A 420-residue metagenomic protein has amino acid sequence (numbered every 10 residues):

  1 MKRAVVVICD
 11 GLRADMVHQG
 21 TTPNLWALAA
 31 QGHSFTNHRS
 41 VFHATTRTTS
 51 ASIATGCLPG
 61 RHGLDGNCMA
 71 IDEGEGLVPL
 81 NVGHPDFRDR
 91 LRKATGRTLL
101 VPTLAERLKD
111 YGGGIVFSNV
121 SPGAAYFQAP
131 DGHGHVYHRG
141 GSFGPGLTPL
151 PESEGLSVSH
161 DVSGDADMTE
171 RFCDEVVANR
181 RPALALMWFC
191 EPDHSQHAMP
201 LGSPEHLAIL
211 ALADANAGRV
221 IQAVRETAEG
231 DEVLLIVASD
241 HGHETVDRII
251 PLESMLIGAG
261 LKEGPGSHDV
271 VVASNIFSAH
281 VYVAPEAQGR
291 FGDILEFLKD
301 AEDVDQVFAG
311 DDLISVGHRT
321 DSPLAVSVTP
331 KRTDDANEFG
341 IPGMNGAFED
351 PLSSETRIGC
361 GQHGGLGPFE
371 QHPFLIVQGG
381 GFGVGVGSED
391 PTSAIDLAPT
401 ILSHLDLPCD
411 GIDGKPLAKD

Functional and structural regions predicted by a protein language model:
M1-A4, Y111-I115, R180-A185, D231-V233 (+2 more regions): Loop/turn elements at helix/coil->beta-strand transitions in domains of secreted/extracellular proteins
K2-A14, L28, I53, L108 (+7 more regions): Beta-strand elements within well-structured catalytic alpha/beta cores of enzymes that handle phosphate/sulfate esters
A14, W26-A27, S278-V307, D390-K415: Non-catalytic, well-ordered alpha-helical segments in soluble enzyme domains
H18-G63, V116: Short, structured active-site-proximal loop/turn typified by the sulfatase FGly-forming signature C/S-X-P-X-R
A44, N67-G74, N81-K93, P204 (+1 more regions): Secreted, luminal/periplasmic, and some membrane-associated catalytic domains that remodel anionic oxygen-ester
C57-P200, P204, K299, N337: His/Asp/Glu-rich, glycine-adjacent segments that coordinate divalent cations and/or stabilize oxyanion chemistry on
G60-R61, E286-F291, G381-G385: Short helix-loop capping/hinge motifs at secondary-structure junctions, enriched in acidic/polar residues
P342-A398, L402-S403: Low-complexity, glycine/alanine/valine/leucine- and proline-rich hydrophobic stretches
